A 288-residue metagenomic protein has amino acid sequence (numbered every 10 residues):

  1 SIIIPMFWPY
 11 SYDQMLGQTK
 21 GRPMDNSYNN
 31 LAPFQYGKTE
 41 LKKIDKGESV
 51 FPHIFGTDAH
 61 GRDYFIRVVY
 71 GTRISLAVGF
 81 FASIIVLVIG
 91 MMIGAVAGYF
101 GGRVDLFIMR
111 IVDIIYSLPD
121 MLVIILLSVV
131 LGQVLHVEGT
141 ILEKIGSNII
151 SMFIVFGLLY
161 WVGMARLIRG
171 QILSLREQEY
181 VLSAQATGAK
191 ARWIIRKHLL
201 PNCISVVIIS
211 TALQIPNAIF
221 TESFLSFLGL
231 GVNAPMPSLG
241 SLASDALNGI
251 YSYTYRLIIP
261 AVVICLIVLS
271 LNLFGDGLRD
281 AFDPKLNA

Functional and structural regions predicted by a protein language model:
S1-G56, L230-M236: Hydrophobic alpha-helical transmembrane segments of membrane transport/permease proteins and related membrane-embedded
H60-A288: Alpha-helical transmembrane segments of integral membrane proteins, especially multi-pass inner/plasma-membrane
